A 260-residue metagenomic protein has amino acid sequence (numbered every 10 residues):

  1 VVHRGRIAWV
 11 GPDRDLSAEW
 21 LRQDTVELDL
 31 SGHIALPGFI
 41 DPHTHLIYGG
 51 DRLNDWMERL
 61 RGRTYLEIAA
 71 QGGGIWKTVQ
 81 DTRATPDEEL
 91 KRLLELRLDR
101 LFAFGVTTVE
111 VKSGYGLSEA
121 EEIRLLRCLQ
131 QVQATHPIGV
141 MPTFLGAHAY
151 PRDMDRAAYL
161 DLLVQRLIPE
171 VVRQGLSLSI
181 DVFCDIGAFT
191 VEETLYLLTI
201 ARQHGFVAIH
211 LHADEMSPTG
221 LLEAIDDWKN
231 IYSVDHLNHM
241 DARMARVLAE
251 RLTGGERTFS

Functional and structural regions predicted by a protein language model:
V1-A35: Histidine-rich, glycine-flanked metal-binding segment
G5, G32, H43, W56 (+5 more regions): Divalent metal-coordination and catalytic microenvironments
H33-D55: Di-metal (Zn2+ and/or Mg2+/Mn2+) metal-binding site signature of metallo-dependent hydrolases with the MBL/beta-CASP
P37-F39, A70-V79, V106: Acidic/polar active-site rim loop that often engages polyanionic ligands
D51-K77: Flexible glycine-/small-residue-enriched beta->alpha junction loops that bind anionic phosphate/pyrophosphate groups
W76-L93, D99, T107-G220: Metal-coordinating catalytic core of metallo-dependent amide/deamination hydrolases
F102, A134, R202, A249 (+1 more regions): Anion (oxyanion) recognition and catalysis
F206-A208, P218-S260: Active-site-adjacent C-terminal substructures of enzyme catalytic domains
